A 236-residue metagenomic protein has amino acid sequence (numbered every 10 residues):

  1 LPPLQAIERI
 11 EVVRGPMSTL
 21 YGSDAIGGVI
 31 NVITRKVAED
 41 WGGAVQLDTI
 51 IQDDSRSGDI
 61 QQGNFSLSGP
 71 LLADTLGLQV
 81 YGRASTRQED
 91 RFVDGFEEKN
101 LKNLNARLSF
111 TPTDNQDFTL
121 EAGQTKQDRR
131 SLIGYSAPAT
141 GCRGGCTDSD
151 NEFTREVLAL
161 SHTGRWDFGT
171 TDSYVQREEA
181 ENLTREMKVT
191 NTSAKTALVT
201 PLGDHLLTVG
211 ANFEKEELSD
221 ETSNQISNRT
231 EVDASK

Functional and structural regions predicted by a protein language model:
L1-I7, V12, A25-T49, Q61-F65: N-terminal periplasmic accessory domains that precede and gate Gram-negative outer-membrane beta-barrel machines
P3, D24-I26, S57-G63, E98-K102 (+3 more regions): Residues that define the transmembrane beta-barrel architecture of outer-membrane proteins
R9, V29, D40-A44, G77 (+3 more regions): A residue-level signal for beta-strand positions that form part of recognition/binding surfaces within mature
I33-R35, D48, Y81-S85, Q176 (+1 more regions): Generic beta-structure capping elements
A38-N151: Periplasmic-side early beta-strands and strand-to-turn transitions of outer-membrane beta-barrels
S109-K126, S149-K236: Face-selective signature of the C-terminal outer-membrane beta-barrel domain
